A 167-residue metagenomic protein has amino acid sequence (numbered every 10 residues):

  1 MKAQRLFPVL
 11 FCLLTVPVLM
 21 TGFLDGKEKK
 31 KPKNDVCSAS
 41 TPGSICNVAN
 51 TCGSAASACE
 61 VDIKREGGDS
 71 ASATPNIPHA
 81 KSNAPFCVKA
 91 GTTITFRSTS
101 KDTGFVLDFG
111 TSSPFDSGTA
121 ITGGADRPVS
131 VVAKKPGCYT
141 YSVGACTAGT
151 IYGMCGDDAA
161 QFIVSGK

Functional and structural regions predicted by a protein language model:
M1-L10: Bacterial N-terminal signal peptides that target proteins for export
L10-V18: Bacterial N-terminal signal peptides
F23-K27: N-terminal Sec signal peptide cleavage junction
S44-T93: N-terminal edge beta-strand
S98-G104: Short proline/glycine-enriched turn/loop motifs at strand-loop junctions of beta-rich domains
K101, F109-D116: Change "in extracellular beta-sheet-rich domains … of secreted and cell-surface proteins" to "in beta-sheet-rich domains
T119-K167: Extracellular/periplasmic metallocenter environments
